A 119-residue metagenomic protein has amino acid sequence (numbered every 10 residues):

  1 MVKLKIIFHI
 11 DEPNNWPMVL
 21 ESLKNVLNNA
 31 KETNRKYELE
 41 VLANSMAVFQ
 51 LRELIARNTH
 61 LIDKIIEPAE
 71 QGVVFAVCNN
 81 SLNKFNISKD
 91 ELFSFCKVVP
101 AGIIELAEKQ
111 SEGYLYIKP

Functional and structural regions predicted by a protein language model:
M1, E32-Y37: Short helix-terminating capping/connector loops at secondary-structure junctions
M1-I7, K118: Domain-start "cap" segments at the beginnings of catalytic or binding domains
I6-I10, E38-E40: Early exported N-terminus immediately downstream of N-terminal targeting peptides
F8-L20, L54-I55: Short, glycine-rich nucleotide/cofactor-binding loops
E12, S45-A47, S81: Active-site-proximal loop/turn and secondary-structure-junction residues that shape catalytic pockets, frequently
V19-N34: Histidine-anchored nucleotide/phosphate-binding helix
L39-N44, A76-N79: Short internal beta-strands
R52-P119: A cross-taxonomic marker for long C-terminal extensions/tails that follow the last structured domain
